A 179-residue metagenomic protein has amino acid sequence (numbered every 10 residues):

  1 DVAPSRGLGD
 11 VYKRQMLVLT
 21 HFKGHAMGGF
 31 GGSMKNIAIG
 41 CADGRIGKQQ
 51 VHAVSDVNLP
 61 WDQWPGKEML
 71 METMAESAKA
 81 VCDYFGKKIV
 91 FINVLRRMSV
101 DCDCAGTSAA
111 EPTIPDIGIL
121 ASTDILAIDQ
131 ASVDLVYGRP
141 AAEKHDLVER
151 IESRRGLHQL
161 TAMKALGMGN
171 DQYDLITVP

Functional and structural regions predicted by a protein language model:
D1-Y12: Single conserved hydrophobic/aromatic residue that forms the stacking wall/gate of nucleotide- or nucleobase-binding
L8, F30-G31, I39: Short glycine-rich loop/turn motifs that provide flexible caps or phosphate-binding loops at active sites
R14, A26-M27: Short secondary-structure capping/junction motifs at helix and strand boundaries
H21-K23: Short glycine-rich anion-binding loops that position phosphate/pyrophosphate groups of nucleotides and phosphorylated
M27-G32, D103-C104: A short secondary-structure junction signal
A38-P179: Acidic/aromatic/glycine-rich contiguous surface patches that form carbohydrate-binding/processing clefts and analogous
